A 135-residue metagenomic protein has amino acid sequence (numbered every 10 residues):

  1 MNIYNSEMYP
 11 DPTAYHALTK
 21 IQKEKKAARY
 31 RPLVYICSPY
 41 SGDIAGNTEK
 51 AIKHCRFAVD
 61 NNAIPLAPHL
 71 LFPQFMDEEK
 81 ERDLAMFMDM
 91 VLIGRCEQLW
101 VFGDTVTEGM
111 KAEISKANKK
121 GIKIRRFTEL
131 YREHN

Functional and structural regions predicted by a protein language model:
M1-N135: Catalytic phosphate/metal-binding cores of nucleic-acid and nucleotide-processing enzymes, i.e., regions that mediate
